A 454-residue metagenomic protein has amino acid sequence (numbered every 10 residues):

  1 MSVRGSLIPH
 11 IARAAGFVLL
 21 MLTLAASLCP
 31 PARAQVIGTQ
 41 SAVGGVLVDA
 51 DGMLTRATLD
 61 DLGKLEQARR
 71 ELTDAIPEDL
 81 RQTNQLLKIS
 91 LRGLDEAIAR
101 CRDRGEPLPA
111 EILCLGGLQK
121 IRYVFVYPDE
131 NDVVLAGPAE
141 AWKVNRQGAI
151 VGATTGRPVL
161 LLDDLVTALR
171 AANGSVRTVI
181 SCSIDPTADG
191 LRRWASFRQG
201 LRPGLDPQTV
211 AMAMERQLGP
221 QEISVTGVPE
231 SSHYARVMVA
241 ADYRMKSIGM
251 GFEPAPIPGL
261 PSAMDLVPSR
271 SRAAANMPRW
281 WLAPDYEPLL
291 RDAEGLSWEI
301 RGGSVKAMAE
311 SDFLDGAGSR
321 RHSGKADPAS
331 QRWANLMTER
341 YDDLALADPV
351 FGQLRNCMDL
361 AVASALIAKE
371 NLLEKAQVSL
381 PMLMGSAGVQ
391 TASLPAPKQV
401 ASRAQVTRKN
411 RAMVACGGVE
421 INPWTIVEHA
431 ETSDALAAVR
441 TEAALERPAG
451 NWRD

Functional and structural regions predicted by a protein language model:
M1, F17-L19, Q35: Extended, solvent-exposed polar beta/coil surface segments
M1-R13: N-terminal secretory signal peptides that target proteins for export/translocation
R4-L7, L28-C29, A75, I421: Selective for proline/serine-rich intrinsically disordered segments in cytosolic/nuclear regulatory regions
I8, L19, G388-T391: Polar low-complexity intrinsically disordered regions enriched in Ser/Thr and small residues
A12-S27: Bacterial N-terminal signal peptides
A26-A34: Signal peptide processing junction and immediate N-terminal pro/mature segment of secreted/exported proteins
R33-D454: Outer membrane pore-forming secretion/assembly proteins and partners of Gram-negative envelopes
